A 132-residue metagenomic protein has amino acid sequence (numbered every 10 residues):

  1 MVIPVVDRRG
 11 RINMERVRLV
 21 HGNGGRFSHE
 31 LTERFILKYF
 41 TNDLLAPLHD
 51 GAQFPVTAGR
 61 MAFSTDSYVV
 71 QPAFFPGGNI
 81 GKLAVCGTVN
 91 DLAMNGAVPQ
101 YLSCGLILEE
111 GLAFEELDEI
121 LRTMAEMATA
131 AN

Functional and structural regions predicted by a protein language model:
M1-N13: N-terminal amphipathic/basic-hydrophobic helices that include classical n-h-c signal peptides and signal-anchor
R18, R26-N132: Glycine-rich phosphate/pyrophosphate-binding loop regions near the starts of catalytic domains
